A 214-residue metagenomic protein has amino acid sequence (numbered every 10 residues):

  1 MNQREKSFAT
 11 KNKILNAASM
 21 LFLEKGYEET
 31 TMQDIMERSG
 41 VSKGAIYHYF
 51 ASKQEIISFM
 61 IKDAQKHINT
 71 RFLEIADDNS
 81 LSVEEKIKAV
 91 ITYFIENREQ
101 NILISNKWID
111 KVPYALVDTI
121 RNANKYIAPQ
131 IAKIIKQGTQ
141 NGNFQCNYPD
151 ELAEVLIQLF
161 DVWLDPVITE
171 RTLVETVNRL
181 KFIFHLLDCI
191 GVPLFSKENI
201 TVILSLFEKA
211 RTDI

Functional and structural regions predicted by a protein language model:
M1-K25, E29-V41, Q54-S58: Basic, helix-initiating cap at the start of DNA-binding domains
G44: Key DNA-contact positions within bacterial/archaeal DNA-binding proteins
Y47-F50, Q54: A short His-aromatic
S58-A64: Alpha-helical DNA-contacting segments of helix-turn-helix folds
F59, L73-N101, A153-L156: Hydrophobic alpha-helical connector segments
E84-K88, N122-A123, K136-V155, L173-N178: All-alpha amphipathic helical-bundle segments outside canonical DNA-binding/catalytic cores that form hydrophobic
I95, E99-F144, D150: Short secondary-structure transition hinges
P129, K133-Q140, T169, L173-I214: C-terminal peripheral helix-coil segments that are non-catalytic and often amphipathic
